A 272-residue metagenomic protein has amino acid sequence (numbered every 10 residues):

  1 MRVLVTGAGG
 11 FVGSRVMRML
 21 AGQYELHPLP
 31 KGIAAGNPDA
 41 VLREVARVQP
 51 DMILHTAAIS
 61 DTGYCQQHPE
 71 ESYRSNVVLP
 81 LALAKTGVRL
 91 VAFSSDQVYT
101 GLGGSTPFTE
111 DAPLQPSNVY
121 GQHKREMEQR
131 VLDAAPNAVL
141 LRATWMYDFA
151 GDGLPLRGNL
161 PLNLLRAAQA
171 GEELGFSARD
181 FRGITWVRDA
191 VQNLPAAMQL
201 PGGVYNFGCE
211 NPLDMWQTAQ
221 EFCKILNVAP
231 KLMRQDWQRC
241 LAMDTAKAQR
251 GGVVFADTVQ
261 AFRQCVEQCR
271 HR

Functional and structural regions predicted by a protein language model:
M1-A21: N-terminal Rossmann NAD(P)H-binding glycine-rich loop of SDR-like oxidoreductase domains
R15, V191-R239: Mid/C-terminal beta-alpha module of Rossmann-like enzyme folds, strongest in SDR-family dehydrogenases/epimerases
A35-S75: NAD(P)H-binding glycine-rich loop region in Rossmannoid oxidoreductase-like domains and their noncatalytic homologs
I53, Q67-V91, R125: NAD(P)-cofactor binding segment of oxidoreductase domains
L81-Q115: Conserved Rossmann-fold NAD(P)-dependent oxidoreductase catalytic core, especially the SDR/UDP-sugar
Q129-R182: NAD(P)-dependent short-chain dehydrogenase/reductase
W145, L174-G175, R179, L194 (+2 more regions): A recurrent short beta-strand within the Rossmann-like NAD(P)-dependent oxidoreductase core
D214-Q220, M233-R272: Conserved C-terminal active-site "lid" loop/helix of NAD(P)H-dependent oxidoreductases that clamps the redox cofactor
